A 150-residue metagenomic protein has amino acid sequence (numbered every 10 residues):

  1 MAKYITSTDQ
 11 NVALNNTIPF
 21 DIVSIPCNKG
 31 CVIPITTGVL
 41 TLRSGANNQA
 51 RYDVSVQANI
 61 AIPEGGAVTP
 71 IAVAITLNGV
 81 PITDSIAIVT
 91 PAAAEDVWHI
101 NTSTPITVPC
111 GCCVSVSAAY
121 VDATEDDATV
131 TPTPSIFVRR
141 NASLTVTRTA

Functional and structural regions predicted by a protein language model:
M1-A150: Extracellular jelly-roll beta-sandwich "head" domains, especially the C-terminal globular C1q domain
